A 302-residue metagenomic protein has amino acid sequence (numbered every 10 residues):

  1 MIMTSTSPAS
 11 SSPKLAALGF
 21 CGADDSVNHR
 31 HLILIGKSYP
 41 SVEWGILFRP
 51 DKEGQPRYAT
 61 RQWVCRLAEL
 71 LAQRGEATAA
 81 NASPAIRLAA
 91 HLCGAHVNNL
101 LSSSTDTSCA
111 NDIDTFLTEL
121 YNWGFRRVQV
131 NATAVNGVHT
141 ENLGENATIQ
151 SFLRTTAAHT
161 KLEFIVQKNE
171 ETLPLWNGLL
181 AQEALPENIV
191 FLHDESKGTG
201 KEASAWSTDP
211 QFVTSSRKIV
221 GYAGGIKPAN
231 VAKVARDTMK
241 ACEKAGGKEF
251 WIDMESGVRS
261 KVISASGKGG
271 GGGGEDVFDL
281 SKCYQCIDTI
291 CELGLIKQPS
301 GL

Functional and structural regions predicted by a protein language model:
M1-Q129, T133-T148, F152-F164, E171-L175 (+8 more regions): Conserved N-terminal beta1-alpha1 strand-loop-helix module at the mouth
Y222: Conserved Lys-Pro-Asp/Glu-containing loop-to-beta segment of HAD-superfamily phosphomonoesterases, centered on
S256: Active-site proximal loops enriched in glycine and acidic residues that flank catalytic Cys/His/Asp and coordinate
